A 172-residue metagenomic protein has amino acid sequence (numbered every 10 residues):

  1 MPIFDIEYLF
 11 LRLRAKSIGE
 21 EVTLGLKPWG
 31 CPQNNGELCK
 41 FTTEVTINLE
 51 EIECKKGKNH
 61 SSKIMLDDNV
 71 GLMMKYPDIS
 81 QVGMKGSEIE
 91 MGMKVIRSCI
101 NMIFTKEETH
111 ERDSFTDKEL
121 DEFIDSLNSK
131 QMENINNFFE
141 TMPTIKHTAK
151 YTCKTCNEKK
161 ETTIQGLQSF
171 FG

Functional and structural regions predicted by a protein language model:
M1-G172: Long C-terminal interaction/binding lobes of large macromolecular proteins
